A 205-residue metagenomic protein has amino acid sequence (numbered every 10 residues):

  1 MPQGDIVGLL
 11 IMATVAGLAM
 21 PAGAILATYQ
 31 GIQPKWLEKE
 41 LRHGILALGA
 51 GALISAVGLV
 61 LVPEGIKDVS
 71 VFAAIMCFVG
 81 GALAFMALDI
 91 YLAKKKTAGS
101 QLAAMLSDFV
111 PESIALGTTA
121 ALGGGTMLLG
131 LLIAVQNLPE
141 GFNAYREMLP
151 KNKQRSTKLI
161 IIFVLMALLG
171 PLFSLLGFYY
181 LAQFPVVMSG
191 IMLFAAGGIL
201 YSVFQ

Functional and structural regions predicted by a protein language model:
M1-Q205: Intrinsically disordered, metal-sensing/regulatory segments
